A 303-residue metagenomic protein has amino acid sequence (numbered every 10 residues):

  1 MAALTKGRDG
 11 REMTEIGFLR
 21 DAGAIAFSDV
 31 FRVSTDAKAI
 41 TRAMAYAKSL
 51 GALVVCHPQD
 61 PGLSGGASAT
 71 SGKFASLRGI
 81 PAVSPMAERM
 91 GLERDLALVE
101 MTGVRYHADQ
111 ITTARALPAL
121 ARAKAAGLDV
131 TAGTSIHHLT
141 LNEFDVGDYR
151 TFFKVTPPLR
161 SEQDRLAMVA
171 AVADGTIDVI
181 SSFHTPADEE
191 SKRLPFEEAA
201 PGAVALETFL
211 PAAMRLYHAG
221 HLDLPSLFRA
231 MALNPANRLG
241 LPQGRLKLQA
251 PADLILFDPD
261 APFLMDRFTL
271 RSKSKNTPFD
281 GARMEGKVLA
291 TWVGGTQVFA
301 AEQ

Functional and structural regions predicted by a protein language model:
M1-E12: Metal-cofactor-binding active-site regions of metalloenzymes
R11-I180: Histidine/acidic residue-rich metal-binding segments in metalloenzymes
A37, S64, L117, T140 (+4 more regions): Glycine/Thr-rich phosphate-binding loops of Rossmann-like dinucleotide-binding domains
L77-R105, F152, A173-D174, D178-I180 (+1 more regions): His/Asp/Glu-enriched, well-ordered alpha-helical/loop segment that forms or immediately abuts the divalent-metal
T113, H137, T185-A187, A261-P262 (+1 more regions): Short, glycine-/Ser/Thr-/acidic-enriched flexible segments
T131-T134, S182, T208, T291: Ser/Thr-centric signal marking residues that sit in or immediately flank functional binding/regulatory motifs
P195-E198, P251-Q303: C-terminal cap of metal-dependent C-N hydrolases
